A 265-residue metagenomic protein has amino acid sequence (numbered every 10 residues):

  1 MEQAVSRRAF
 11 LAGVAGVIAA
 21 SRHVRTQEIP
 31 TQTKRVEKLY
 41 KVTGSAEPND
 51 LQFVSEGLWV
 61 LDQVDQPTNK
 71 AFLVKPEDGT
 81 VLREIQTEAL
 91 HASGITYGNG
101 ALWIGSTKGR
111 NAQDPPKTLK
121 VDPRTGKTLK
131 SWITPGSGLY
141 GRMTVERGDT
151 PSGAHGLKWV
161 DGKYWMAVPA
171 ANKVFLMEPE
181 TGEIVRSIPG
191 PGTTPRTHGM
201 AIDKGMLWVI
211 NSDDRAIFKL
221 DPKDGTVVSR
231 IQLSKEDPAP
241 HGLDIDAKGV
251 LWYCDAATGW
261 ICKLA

Functional and structural regions predicted by a protein language model:
M1-I18: N-terminal secretory signal peptides and thylakoid transit peptides that target proteins across membranes
E28-G44: A short helix->beta-strand "capping" segment at the edge of beta-propeller domains
V36-K41, T80-I85, L129-W132, L139-R147 (+2 more regions): A short beta-strand motif characteristic of beta-propeller blades
Y40-Q63, P67: Beta-strand-rich domains and repeat architectures in extracellular enzymes and scaffolds, especially beta-propellers
G44-V54, E88-N99, S106, G136-V160 (+2 more regions): Beta-rich, blade/repeat-based domains predominating in secreted/periplasmic proteins but also intracellular
V60-P67, I104-Q113, M166-A170, V209-D214 (+1 more regions): Conserved beta-strand positions in repeat-built beta-propeller and related beta-rich domains
K75-D78, D122-T125, E178-G182, D221-G225 (+1 more regions): Short loop/turn segments that connect beta-strands within beta-propeller blades
H241-A265: Blade-level signature of beta-propeller repeat domains, shared across WD40, Kelch, NHL, RCC1 and BNR/Asp-box propellers
